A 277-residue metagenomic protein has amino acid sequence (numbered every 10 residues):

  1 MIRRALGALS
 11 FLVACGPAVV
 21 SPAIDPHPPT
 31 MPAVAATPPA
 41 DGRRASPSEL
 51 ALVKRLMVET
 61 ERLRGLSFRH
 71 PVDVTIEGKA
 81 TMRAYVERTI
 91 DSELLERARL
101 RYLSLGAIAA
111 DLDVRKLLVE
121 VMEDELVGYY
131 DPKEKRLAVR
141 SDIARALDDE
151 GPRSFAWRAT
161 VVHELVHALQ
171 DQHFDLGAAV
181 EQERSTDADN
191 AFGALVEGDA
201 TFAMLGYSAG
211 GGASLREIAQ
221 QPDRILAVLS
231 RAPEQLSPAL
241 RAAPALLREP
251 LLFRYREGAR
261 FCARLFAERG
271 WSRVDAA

Functional and structural regions predicted by a protein language model:
A5-A14: Bacterial N-terminal signal peptides
C15-V19: Bacterial signal peptide processing site
I24-L52, V58: N-terminal low-complexity, Pro/Thr/Ser-rich intrinsically disordered segments that act as propeptides or flexible
L50-A144: Auxiliary, metal-adjacent structural segments of Zn-dependent hydrolase domains
T60, A159-L176, A200-T201: Active-site recognition of the HExxH zinc-binding catalytic motif
V139-V162, A191-F192: Short pre-active-site segment immediately N-terminal to the catalytic Zn-binding motif
D171-G177, E181-S230: Post-HExxH zinc-binding segment in Zn-dependent metallohydrolases
E234-A277: Pan-zinc metallopeptidase signature
